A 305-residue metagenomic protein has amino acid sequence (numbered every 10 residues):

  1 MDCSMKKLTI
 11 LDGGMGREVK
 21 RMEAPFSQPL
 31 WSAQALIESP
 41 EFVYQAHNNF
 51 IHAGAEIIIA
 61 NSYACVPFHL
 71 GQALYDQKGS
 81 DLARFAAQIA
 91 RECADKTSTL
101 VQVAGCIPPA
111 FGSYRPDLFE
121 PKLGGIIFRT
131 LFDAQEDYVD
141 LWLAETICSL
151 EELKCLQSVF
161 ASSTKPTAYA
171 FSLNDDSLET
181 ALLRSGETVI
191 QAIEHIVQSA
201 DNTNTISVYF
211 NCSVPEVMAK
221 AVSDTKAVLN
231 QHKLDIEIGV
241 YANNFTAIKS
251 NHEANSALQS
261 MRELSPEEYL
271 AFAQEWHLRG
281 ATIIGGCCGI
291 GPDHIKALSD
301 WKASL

Functional and structural regions predicted by a protein language model:
M1-L305: Domain-level signal for soluble alpha/beta catalytic cores
